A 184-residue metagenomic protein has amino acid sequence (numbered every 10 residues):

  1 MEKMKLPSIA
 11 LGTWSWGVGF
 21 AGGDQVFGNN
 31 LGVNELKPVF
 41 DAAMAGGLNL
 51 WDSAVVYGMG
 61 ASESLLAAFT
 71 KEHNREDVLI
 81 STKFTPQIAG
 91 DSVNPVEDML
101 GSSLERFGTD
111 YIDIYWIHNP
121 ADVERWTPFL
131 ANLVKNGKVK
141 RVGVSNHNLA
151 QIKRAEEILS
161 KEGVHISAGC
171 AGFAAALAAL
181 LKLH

Functional and structural regions predicted by a protein language model:
M1-V78: N-terminal binding-site loop/beta-alpha segment at the start of enzyme catalytic domains that lines or forms
E2-L6, M44-A45, A67-L79, G101-G108 (+2 more regions): Acidic (Asp/Glu)-rich catalytic clusters
L6-A10, N49-L50, D77-K83, Y111-I114 (+2 more regions): Structural preference for beta-strand elements that scaffold enzyme active sites
S15, V55-Y57, F84-I88, H118-A121 (+2 more regions): Active-site-proximal loop/turn and secondary-structure-junction residues that shape catalytic pockets, frequently
G28-A43, G90-G108, W126-P128, L149-E157: Short, acidic/polar
S62-L65, S92-P95, W126, L180-L183: Residues at alpha-helix caps and immediate loop-helix transition turns in enzyme cores, especially N- and C-cap
H73-N94: Structural motif corresponding to the early beta-alpha repeats
P120-H184: Beta/alpha (TIM)-barrel catalytic core signal, keyed to glycine-rich beta->alpha loops juxtaposed to Asp/Glu that bind
